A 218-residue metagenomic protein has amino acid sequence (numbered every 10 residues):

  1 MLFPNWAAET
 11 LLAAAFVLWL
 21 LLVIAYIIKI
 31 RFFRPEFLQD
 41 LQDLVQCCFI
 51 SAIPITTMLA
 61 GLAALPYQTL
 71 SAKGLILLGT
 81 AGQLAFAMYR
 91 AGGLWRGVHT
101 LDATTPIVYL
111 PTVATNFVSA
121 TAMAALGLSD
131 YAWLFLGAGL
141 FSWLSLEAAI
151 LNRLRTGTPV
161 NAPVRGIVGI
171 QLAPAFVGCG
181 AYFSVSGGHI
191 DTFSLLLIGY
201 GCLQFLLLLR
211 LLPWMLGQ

Functional and structural regions predicted by a protein language model:
L2-N5, S71, L126, V185-G187: Membrane interfacial helix motifs at helix-loop boundaries and amphipathic/re-entrant anchors
F3-K73: Membrane helical hairpin/interfacial module
L11-L18, C48-I55, A72-L75, G79-G82 (+4 more regions): Hydrophobic alpha-helical transmembrane segments of polytopic
V17, I24, A81, M88-A91 (+3 more regions): Alpha-helical transmembrane segments of polytopic integral membrane proteins, especially the permease/helical cores
A25-D40, M88-L101, E147-A162, L207-G217: C-terminal ends of transmembrane helices
F37-Q46, M58-G137: Membrane-interface helix-loop-helix junctions at boundaries between adjacent transmembrane segments
L78, P106-L211: Generic multipass alpha-helical transmembrane bundles of integral membrane proteins
